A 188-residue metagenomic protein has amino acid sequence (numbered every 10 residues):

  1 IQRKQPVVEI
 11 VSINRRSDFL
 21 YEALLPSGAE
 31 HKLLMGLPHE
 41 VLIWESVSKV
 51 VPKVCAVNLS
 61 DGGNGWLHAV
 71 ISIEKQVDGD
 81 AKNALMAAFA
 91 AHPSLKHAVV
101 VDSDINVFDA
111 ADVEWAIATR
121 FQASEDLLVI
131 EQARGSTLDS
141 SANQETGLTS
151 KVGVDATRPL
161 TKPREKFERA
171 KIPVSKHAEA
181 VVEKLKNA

Functional and structural regions predicted by a protein language model:
I1-A188: Charged, compositionally biased interaction regions
